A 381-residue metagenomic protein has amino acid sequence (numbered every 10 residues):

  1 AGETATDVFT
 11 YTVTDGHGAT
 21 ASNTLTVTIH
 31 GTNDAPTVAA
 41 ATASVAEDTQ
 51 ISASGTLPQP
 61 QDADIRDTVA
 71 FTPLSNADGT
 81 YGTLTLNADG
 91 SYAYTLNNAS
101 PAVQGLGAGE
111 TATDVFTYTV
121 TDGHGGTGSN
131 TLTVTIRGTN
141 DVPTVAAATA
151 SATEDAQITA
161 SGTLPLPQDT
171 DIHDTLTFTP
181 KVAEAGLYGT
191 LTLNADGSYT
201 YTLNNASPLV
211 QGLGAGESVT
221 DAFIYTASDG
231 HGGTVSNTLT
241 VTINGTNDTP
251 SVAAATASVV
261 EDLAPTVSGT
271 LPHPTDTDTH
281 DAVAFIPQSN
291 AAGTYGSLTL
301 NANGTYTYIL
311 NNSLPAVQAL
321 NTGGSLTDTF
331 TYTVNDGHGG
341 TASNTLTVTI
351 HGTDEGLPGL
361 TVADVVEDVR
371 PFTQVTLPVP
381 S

Functional and structural regions predicted by a protein language model:
A1-G31, A77-G138, A183-N244, N290-D354: Acidic, turn/loop-rich segments in luminal/extracellular domains of secretory-pathway and cell-surface proteins
A21, D34-G79, G128, V142-G186 (+2 more regions): Extracellular ectodomain surface segments
